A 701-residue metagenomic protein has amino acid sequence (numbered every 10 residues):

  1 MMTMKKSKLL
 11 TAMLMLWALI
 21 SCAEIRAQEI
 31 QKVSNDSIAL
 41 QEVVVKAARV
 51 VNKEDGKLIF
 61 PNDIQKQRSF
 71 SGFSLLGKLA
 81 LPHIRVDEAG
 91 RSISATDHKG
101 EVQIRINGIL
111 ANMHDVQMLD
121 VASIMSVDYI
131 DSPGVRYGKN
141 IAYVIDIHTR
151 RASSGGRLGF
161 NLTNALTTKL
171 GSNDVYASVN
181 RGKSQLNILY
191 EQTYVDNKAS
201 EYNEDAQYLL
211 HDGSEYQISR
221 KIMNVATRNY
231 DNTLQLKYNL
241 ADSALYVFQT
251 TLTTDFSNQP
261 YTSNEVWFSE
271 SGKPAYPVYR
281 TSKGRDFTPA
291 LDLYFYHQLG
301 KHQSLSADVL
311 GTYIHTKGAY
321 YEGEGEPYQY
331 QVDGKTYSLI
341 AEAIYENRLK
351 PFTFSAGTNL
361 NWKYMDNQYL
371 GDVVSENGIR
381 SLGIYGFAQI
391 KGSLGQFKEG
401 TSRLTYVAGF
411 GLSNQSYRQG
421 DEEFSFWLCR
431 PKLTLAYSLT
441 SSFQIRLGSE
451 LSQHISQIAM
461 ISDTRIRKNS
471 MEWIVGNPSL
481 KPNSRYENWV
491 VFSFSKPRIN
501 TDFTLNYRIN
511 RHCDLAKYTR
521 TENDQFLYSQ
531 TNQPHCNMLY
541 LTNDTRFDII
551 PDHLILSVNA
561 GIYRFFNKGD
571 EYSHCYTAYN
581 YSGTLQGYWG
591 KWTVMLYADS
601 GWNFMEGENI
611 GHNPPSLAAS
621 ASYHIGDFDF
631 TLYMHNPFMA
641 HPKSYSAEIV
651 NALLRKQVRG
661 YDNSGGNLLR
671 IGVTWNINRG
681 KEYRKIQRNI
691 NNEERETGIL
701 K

Functional and structural regions predicted by a protein language model:
Q28, I625-K701: C-terminal beta-signal and adjacent terminal beta-strands/loops of Gram-negative outer-membrane beta-barrel proteins
Q28-Q65, A89-G90: Short, acidic, small-residue-rich periplasmic hinge/interaction motif at the N-terminus of Gram-negative outer-membrane
K32, E42, G72-G77, R91-S94 (+3 more regions): N-terminal periplasmic accessory domains that precede and gate Gram-negative outer-membrane beta-barrel machines
R85-S132: Periplasmic plug
G138-I145, S153-Y202, N229-N232: Outer-membrane beta-barrel translocator/receptor signature
L162-L166, R181, Q192-D196, L252-N258 (+18 more regions): Transmembrane beta-strands of outer-membrane beta-barrel pores
D231-Q259, R280-E422, F426-L428, S438 (+4 more regions): Face-selective signature of the C-terminal outer-membrane beta-barrel domain
F424, S441-F443, Q453-T504, I509 (+2 more regions): Outer-membrane beta-barrel signature, preferentially recognizing the C-terminal barrel domain of Gram-negative
